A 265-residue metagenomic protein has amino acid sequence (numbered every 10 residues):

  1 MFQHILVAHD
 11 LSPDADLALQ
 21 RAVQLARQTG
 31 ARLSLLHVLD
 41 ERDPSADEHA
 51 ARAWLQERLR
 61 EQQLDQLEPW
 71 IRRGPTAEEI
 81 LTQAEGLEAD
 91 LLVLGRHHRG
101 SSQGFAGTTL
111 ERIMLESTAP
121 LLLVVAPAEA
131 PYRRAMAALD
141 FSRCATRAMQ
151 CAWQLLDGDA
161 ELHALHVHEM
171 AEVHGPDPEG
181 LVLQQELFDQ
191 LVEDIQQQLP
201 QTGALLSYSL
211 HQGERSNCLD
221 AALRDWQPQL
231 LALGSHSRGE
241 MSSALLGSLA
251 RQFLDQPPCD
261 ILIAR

Functional and structural regions predicted by a protein language model:
M1, D40-D43, R60-L92, H98-G100 (+2 more regions): Structural beta-alpha unit
M1-D47, R134-V182, Q197-A204: Small/aliphatic-rich secondary-structure junction motif
L19, S45-Q56, Q185-E193: Short, surface-exposed alpha-helical segments at coil->helix boundaries
V23, Q56, E111, Q150 (+3 more regions): Active-site phosphate/pyrophosphate- and oxyanion-stabilizing loops and adjacent acidic/basic residues in soluble
A31, D65-L67, A119, A160 (+2 more regions): A structural micro-motif
S34-L36, E68-R72, L122, H163-L165 (+2 more regions): General small-molecule cofactor/ligand-binding pocket signal
A51-A53, L110, D140-F141, E179-L183 (+2 more regions): Short, hinge-like loop/turn segments at secondary-structure boundaries
L81-E129, L223-R265: Gly/Ser-rich helix-loop-strand patches that form or flank binding pockets for ribonucleotide-derived cofactors
